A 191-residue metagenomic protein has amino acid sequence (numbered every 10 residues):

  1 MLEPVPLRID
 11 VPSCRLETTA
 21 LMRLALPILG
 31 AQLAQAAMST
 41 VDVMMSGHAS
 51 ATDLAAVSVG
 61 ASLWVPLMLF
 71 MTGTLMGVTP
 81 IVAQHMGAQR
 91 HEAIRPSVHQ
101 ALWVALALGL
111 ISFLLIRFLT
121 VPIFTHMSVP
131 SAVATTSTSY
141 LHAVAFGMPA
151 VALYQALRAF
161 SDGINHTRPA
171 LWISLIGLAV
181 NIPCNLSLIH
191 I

Functional and structural regions predicted by a protein language model:
M1-A25, V82-P149, V180-P183, S187: Short alpha-helical transmembrane segments in multi-pass integral membrane proteins
T18-A37, V41, L63-F70, F146 (+1 more regions): Residue-level signal for short hydrophobic patches within transmembrane helices of multi-pass membrane transporters
R23, S46-V65, S131-T136: Interfacial/gating helices of multi-pass transporter permease domains
I28, Q32, V43-M44, P80 (+3 more regions): Transmembrane alpha-helix boundary and packing residues in multipass membrane permease domains and related
V41-A51, G87, H166: Membrane-interface helix-loop junction between the first two transmembrane segments
L54-L114, V151-A170: Small-residue-rich hydrophobic transmembrane alpha-helices
S174-V180: Small-residue-enriched core segments of transmembrane alpha-helices in multipass membrane transport and channel
H190-I191: Conserved small/polar residues in nucleotide/adenosyl-binding loops
